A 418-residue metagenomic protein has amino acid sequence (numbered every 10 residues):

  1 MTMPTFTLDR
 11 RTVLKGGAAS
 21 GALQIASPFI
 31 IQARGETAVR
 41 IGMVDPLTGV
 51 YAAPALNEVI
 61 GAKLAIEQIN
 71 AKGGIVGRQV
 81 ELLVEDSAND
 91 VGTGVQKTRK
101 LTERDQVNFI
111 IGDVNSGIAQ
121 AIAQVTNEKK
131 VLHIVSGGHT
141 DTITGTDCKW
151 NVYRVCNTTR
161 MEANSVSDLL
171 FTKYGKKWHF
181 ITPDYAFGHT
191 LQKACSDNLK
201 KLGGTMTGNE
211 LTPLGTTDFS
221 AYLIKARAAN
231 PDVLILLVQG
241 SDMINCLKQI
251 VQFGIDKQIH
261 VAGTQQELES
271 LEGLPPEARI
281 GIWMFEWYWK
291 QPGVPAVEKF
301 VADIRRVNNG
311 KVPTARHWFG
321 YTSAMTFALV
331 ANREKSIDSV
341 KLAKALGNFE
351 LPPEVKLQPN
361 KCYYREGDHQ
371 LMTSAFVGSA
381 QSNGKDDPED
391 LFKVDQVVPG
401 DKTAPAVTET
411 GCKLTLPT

Functional and structural regions predicted by a protein language model:
T2-G17, I25-F29, R34-T418: Extracytosolic ligand-binding ectodomains
